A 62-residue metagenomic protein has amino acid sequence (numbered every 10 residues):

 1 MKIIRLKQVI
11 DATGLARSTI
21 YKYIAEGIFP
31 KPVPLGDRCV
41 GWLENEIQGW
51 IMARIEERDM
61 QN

Functional and structural regions predicted by a protein language model:
M1-T19, E26, E46, M52-R54: Polyanion-binding surface elements
E26-P32: Short, solvent-exposed alpha-helical "recognition" segments
V33-R38: Short Lys/Arg-enriched helix C-cap and helix-to-coil transition segments that create basic nucleic-acid-contact patches
C39-L43: Minor-groove-contacting beta-hairpin "wing" of winged helix-turn-helix DNA-binding domains
E56-E57, Q61-N62: Residue-level hotspots at or immediately adjacent to binding/recognition sites across diverse folds
